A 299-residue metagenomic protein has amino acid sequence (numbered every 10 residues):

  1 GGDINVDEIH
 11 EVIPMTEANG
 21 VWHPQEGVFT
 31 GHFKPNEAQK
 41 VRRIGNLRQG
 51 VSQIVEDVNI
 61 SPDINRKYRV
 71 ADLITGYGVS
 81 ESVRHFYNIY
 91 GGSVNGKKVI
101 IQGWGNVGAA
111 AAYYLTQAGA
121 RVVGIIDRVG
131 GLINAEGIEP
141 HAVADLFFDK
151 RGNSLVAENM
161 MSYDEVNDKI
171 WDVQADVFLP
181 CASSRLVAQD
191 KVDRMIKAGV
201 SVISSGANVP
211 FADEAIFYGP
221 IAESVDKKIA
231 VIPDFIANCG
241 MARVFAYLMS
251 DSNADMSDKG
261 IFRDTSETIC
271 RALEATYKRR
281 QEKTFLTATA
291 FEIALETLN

Functional and structural regions predicted by a protein language model:
G1-V94: Glycine/serine-rich phosphate-binding loop and adjoining beta1-alpha1 elements at the start of nucleotide-handling
D7-M15, A111-Y114, D127, N134-P140 (+2 more regions): Short acidic, glycine/serine/threonine-rich loops at helix termini
H10-E17, G76-R84, A112-T116, D193 (+4 more regions): Predominant activation on well-ordered alpha-helical scaffold segments within soluble catalytic domains
H23-G31, G124-D127, L179-P180, V202-S205 (+2 more regions): General beta-strand structural signal in soluble alpha/beta enzymes
N59-Q174: Glycine-rich phosphate/diphosphate-binding loop of Rossmann-like nucleotide-binding domains
N106-V107, A120, G130, S183-L186 (+3 more regions): Short, glycine-/Ser/Thr-/acidic-enriched flexible segments
G130-V231: Rossmann-like adenosine-cofactor binding region
I196-N299: Adenosine-phosphate binding glycine-rich loop
